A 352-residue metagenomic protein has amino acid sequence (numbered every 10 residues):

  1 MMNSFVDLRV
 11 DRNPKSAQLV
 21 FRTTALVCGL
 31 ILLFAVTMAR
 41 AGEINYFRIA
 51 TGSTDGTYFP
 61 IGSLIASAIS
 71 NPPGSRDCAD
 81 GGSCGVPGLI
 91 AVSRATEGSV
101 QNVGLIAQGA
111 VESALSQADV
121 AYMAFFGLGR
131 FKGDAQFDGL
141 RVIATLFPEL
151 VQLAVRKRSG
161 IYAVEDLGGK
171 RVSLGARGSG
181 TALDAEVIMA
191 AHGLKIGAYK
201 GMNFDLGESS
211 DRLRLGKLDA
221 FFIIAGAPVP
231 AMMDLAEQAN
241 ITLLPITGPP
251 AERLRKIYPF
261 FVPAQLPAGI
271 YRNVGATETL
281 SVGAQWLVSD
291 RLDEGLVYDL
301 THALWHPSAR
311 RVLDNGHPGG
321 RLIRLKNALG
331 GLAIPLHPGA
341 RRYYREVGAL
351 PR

Functional and structural regions predicted by a protein language model:
M1-F21: N-terminal secretory signal peptides that target proteins for export/translocation
R22-A35: Bacterial N-terminal signal peptides
T37-A41: Sec/Tat signal peptide C-region and signal peptidase I cleavage site
Y46-G81, E149-L215, R310, K326 (+2 more regions): Bilobed "Venus flytrap"/periplasmic-binding protein-like clamshell domains and structurally analogous long
T57-L64, S70-I106, N273-V274: Extracytoplasmic small-molecule ligand-binding "clamshell" domains of the periplasmic binding protein/Venus flytrap
A118-V120, G129, S159, K195-L292: Pocket-lining segment of extracytoplasmic ligand-binding domains
G133-L146, V151, G269-E278: A structural signal for short loop-to-beta-strand junctions that line the ligand-binding cleft of periplasmic/secreted
F204, E208, A225-Q238, L243 (+2 more regions): An extracytoplasmic/periplasmic, membrane-proximal ligand-sensing/linker region
